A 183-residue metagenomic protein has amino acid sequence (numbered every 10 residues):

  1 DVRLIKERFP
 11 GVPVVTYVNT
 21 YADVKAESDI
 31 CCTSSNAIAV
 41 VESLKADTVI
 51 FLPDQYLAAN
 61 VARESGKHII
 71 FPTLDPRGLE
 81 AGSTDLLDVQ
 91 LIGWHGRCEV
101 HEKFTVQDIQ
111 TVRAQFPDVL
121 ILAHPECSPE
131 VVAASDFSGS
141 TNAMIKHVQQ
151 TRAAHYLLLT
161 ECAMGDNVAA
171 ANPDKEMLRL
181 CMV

Functional and structural regions predicted by a protein language model:
D1-V183: The feature marks the mature, well-folded catalytic cores of soluble enzymes
